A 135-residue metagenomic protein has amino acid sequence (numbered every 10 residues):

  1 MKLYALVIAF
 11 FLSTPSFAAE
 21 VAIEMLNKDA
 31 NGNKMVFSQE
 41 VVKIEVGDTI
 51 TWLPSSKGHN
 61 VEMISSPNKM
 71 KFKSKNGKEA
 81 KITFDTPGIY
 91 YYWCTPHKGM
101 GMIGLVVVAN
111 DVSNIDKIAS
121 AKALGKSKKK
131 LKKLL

Functional and structural regions predicted by a protein language model:
M1-A5: Positively charged n-region of N-terminal signal peptides that target proteins for export
S13-P15: N-terminal signal peptide c-region/cleavage motif recognized by signal peptidases
A18-L135: Extracytoplasmic copper-binding redox domains, predominantly the cupredoxin/blue-copper superfamily
